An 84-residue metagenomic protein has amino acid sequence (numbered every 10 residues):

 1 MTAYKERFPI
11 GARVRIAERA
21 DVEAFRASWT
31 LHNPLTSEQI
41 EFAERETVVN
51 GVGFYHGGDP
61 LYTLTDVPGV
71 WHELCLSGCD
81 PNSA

Functional and structural regions predicted by a protein language model:
T2-A84: Basic/aromatic-rich interaction segments and small domains that mediate binding to polyanionic partners
